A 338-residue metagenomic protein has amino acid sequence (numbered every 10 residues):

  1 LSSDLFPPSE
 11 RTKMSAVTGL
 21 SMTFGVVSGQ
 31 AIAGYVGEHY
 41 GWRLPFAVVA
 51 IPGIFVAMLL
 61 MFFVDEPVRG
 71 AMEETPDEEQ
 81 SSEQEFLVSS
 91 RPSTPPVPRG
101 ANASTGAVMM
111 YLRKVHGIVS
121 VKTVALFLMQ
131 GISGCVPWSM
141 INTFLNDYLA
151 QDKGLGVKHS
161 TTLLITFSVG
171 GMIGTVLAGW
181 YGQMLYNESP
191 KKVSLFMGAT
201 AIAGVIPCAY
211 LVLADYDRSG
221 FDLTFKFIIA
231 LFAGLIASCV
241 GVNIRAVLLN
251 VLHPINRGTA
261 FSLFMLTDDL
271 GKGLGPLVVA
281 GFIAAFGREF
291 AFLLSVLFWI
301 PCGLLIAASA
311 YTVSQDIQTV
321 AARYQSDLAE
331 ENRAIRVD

Functional and structural regions predicted by a protein language model:
L1-F24: Cytoplasmic helix-loop-helix junction between adjacent transmembrane helices in 12-TM secondary transporters
T18-R69: Helix-loop-helix hairpin linking two adjacent transmembrane segments in secondary transporters
I32-Y40, L149-A150, Y181-G182, Y186 (+1 more regions): Interfacial helix-cap and linker-helix signal at transmembrane-aqueous boundaries of multi-pass secondary transporters
E38-I51, K192-L195, G281-W299: A membrane-interface helix-boundary motif in multi-pass transporters
E73-L126, D152, A329-V337: Juxtamembrane intracellular "pre-TM" segments in multi-pass secondary transporters
V121-T175, G241, R245, G275: Extracytoplasmic gate region of multi-pass secondary transporters
T175, V251-A284: A late C-terminal transmembrane helix in Major Facilitator Superfamily
V193-N243: C-terminal transmembrane helical hairpin of 12-TM major facilitator-type secondary transporters
